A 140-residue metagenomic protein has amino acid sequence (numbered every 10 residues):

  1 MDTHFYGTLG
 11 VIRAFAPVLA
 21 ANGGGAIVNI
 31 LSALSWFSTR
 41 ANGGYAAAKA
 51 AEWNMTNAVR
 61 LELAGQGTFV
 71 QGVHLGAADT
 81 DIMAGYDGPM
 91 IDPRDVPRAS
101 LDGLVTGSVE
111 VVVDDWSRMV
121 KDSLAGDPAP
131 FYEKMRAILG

Functional and structural regions predicted by a protein language model:
L9, Y45, W53: Catalytic tyrosine of NAD(P)H-dependent dehydrogenase/reductases that use a Tyr as the general acid/base
I12, A48: Active-site helix of classical SDR
A14-G23, E62: A short helix-coil junction within the Rossmann-fold of NAD(P)-dependent oxidoreductases
S32: Residue(s) in the substrate-gating loop at a strand-loop-helix junction that position the organic substrate next
F37, A58-F69: Active-site-adjacent segment of SDR/Rossmann-fold oxidoreductases
T39-G43: Active-site loop immediately N-terminal to the catalytic Tyr-X3-Lys motif of short-chain dehydrogenase/reductase
G72, T80, A84-D122, G126: C-terminal helical subdomain
